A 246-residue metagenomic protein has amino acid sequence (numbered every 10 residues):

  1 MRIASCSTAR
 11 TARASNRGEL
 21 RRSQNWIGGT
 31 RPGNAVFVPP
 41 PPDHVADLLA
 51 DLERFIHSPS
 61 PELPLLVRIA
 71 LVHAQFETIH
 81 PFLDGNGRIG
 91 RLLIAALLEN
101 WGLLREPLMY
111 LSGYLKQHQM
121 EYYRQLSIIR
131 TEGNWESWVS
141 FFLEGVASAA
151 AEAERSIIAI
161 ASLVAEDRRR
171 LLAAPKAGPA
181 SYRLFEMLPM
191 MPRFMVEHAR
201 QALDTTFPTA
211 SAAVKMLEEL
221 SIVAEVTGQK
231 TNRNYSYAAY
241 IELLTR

Functional and structural regions predicted by a protein language model:
M1-R246: FIC/Doc superfamily catalytic core
